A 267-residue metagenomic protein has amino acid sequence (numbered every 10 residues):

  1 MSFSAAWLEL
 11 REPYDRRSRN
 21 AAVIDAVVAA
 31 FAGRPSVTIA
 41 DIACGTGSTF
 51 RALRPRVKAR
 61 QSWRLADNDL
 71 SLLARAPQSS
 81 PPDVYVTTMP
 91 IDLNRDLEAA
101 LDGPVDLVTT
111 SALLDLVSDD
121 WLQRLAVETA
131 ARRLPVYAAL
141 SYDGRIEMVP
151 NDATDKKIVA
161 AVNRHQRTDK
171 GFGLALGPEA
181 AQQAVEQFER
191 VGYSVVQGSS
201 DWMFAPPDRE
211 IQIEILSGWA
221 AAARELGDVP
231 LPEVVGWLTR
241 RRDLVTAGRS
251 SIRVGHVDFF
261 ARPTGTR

Functional and structural regions predicted by a protein language model:
M1-R34: Class I SAM-dependent methyltransferase Rossmann-like catalytic core, especially the SAM/SAH-binding loop
A40, G47-D96: Class I SAM-dependent methyltransferase SAM/SAH-binding core
D96-P104: Short amphipathic alpha-helix with an adjacent loop that forms part of the alpha/beta core around
T109: A conserved beta-strand element that flanks and buttresses the S-adenosyl-L-methionine
A112-L113: Short catalytic micro-motifs in class I SAM-dependent methyltransferases
L116-T129: A short, conserved alpha-helix within the catalytic core of class I
L134-S199: Conserved catalytic/acceptor-binding region of the Class I
V196-A247: C-terminal helical/coil "lid" or tail adjacent to the Rossmann-like core of SAM-dependent
